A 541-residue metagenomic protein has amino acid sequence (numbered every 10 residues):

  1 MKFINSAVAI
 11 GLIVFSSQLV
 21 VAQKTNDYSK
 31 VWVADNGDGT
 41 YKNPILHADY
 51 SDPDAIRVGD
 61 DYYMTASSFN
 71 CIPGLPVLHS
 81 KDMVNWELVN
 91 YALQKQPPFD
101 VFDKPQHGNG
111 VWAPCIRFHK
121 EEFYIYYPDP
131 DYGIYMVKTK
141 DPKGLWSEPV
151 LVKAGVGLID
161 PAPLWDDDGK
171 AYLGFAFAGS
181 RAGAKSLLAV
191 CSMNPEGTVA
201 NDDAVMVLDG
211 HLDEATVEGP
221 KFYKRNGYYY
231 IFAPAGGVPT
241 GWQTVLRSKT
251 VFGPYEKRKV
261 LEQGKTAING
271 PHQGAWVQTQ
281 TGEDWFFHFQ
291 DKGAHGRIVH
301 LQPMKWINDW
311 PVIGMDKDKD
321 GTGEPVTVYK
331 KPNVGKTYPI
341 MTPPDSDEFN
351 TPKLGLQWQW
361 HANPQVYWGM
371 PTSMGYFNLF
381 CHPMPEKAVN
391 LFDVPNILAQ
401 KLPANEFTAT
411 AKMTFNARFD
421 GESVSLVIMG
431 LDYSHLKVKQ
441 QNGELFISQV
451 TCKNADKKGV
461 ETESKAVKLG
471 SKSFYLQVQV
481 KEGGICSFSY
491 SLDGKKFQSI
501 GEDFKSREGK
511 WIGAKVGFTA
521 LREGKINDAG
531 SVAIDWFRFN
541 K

Functional and structural regions predicted by a protein language model:
M1-T25: Bacterial Sec-dependent N-terminal signal peptides
Q23-K541: Carbohydrate-active catalytic/glycan-binding domains of CAZyme proteins, especially the secreted or lumenal ectodomains
